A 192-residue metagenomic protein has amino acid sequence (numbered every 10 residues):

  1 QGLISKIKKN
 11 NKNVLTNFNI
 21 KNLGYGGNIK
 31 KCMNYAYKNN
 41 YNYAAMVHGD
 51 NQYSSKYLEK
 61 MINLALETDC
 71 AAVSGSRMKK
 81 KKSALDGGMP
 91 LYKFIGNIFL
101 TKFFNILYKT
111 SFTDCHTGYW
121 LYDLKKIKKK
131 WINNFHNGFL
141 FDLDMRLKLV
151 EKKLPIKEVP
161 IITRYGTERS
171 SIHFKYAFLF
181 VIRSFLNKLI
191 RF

Functional and structural regions predicted by a protein language model:
Q1-N17: Acidic donor-binding segment of Leloir-type glycosyltransferases
I4, F103, I127, R146-L149: Structural element of the ATP-grasp superfamily
N10, K109, N133-F192: Hydrophobic helical membrane-anchoring modules
L15, N42, A71, P155 (+1 more regions): Residue-level detector of anion-binding/catalytic polar loops
N19-K38, Y43, S55-F135, F139 (+2 more regions): Acceptor/aglycone-binding surface of glycosyltransferases and processive sugar-polymer synthases
C32, D50, D123, L149 (+1 more regions): Residue-level signature of catalytic and energy-coupling elements of molecular machines, predominantly ATP/GTP-dependent
N51, K60, L143-D144: An aromatic- and histidine-rich active-site surface loop
